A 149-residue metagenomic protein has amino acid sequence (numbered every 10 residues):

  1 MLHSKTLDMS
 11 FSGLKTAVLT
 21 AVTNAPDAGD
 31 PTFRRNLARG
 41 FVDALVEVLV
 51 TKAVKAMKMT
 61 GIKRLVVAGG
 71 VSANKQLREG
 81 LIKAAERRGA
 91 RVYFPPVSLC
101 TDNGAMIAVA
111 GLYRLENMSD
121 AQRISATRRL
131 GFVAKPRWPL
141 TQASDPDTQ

Functional and structural regions predicted by a protein language model:
M1-L65, K75-R88, L115-M118, R123 (+1 more regions): A contiguous, well-structured pocket-lining segment that forms one wall/lid of small-molecule binding clefts in soluble
K15, V71-S72, M106: Gly/Ser/Thr-rich beta-alpha loop segments that engage phosphate groups in nucleotides
A53, I107-L112: Buried hydrophobic packing segments
T60-V71, Y93-P96: Short glycine-rich phosphate-binding loop at a beta-alpha junction
S72, L99, D145: Short, glycine-/Ser/Thr-/acidic-enriched flexible segments
N74-K75, D102, A110: C-terminal non-catalytic interaction/assembly regions of soluble proteins
L81-I107: Conserved phosphate-binding/catalytic loops in two-lobed NTP-binding clefts
A121-A134: A cross-family phosphate/adenosyl-ligand binding-site feature
